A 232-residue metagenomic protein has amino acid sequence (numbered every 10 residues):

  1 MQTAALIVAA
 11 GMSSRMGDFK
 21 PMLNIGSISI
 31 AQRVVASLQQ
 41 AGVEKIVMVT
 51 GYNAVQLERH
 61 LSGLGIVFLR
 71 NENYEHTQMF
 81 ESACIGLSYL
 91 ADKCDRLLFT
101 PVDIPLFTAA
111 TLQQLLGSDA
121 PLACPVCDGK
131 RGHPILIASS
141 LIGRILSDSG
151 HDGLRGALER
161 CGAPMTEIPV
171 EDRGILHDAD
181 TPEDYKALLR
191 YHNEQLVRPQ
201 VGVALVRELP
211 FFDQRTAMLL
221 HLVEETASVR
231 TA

Functional and structural regions predicted by a protein language model:
M1-T50, A54: N-terminal glycine-rich phosphate-binding loop and ensuing alpha1 helix
Q32-R96: Conserved N-terminal catalytic core of the sugar/cofactor nucleotidyltransferase
E75-R144: Conserved beta-loop-beta/alpha segment of the NTase-like Rossmann-fold superfamily that binds/positions NTPs
S149-R198: Conserved alpha/beta core of the MobA/IspD/sugar-nucleotide pyrophosphorylase nucleotidyltransferase superfamily
Q195-L209: Short, Lys/Arg-enriched N-terminal segment that forms or immediately precedes the first helix of a structured domain
P210-L220: Short alpha-helical elements of helix-turn-helix
L220-T226: Short helix-to-turn junction characteristic of helix-turn-helix DNA-binding domains, especially the helix
A227-T231: Short helix-boundary/capping micro-motifs
